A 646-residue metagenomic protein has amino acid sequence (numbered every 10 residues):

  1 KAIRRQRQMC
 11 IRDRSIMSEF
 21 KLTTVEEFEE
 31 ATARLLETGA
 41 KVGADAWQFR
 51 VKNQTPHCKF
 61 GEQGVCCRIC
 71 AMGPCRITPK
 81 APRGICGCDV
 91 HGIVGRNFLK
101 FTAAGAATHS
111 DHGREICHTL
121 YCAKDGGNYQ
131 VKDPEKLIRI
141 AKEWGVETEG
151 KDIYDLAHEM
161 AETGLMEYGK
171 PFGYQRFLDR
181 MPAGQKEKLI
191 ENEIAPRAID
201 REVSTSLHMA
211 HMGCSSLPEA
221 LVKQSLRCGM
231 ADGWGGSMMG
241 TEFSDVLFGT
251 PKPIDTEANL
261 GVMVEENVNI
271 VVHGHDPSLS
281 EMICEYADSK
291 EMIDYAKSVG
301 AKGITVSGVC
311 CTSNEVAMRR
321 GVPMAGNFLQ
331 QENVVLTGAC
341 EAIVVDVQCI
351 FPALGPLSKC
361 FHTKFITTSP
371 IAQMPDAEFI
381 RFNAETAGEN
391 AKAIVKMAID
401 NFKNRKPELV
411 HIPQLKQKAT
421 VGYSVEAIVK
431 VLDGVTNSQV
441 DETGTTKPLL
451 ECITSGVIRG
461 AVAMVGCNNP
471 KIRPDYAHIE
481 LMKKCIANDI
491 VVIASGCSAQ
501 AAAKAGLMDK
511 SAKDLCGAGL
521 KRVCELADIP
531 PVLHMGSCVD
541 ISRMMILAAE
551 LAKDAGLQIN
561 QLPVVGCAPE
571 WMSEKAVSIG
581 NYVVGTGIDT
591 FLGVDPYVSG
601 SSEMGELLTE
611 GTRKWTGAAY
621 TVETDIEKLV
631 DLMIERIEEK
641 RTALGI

Functional and structural regions predicted by a protein language model:
K1-R14: Single conserved hydrophobic/aromatic residue that forms the stacking wall/gate of nucleotide- or nucleobase-binding
S18-I646: Anaerobic metallocofactor- and corrinoid-dependent redox/one-carbon enzyme cores, especially those from methanogenesis
